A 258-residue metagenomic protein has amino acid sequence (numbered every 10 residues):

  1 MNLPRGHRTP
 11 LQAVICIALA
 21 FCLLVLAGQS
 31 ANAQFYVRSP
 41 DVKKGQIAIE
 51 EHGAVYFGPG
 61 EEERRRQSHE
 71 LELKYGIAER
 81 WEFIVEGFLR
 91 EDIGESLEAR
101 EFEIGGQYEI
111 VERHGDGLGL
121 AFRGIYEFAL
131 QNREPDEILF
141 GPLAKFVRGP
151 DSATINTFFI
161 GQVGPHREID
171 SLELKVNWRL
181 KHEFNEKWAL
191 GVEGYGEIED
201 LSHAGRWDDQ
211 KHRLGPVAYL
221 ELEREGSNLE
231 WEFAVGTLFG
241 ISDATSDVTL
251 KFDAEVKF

Functional and structural regions predicted by a protein language model:
T9-P10: Short, low-complexity intrinsically disordered segments enriched in A/P/G/S/L with frequent Arg, especially at protein
I15-A27: Bacterial N-terminal signal peptides
A31-F258: Transmembrane beta-barrel domains of Gram-negative outer membranes and organellar outer membranes
